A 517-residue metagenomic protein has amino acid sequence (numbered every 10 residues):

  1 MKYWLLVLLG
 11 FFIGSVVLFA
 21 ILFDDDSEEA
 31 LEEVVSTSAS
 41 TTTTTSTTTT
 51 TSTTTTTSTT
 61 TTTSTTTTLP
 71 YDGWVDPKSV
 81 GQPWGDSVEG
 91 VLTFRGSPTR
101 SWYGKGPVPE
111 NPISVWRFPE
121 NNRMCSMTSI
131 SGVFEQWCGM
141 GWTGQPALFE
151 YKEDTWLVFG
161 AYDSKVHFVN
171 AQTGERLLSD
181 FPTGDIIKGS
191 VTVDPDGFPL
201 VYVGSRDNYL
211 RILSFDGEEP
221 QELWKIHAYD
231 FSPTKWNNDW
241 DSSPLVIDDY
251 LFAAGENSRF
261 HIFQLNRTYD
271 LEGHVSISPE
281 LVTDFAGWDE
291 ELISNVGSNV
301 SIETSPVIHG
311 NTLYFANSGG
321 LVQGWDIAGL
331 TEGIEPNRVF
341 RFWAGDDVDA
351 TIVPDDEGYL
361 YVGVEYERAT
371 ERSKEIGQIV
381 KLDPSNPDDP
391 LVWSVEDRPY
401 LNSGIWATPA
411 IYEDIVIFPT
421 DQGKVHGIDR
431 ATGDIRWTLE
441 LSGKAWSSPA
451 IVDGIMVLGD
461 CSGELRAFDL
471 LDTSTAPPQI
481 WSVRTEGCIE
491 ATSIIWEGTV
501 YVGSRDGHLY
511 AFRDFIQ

Functional and structural regions predicted by a protein language model:
M1-F11: N-terminal Sec-pathway targeting helices
L6, E33-V34: Detector for intrinsically disordered, low-structure N-terminal pre-sequences
I13-G14, S87: Alpha-helical structural motif
V16-A30: Hydrophobic single-pass membrane-insertion segments
V34-T68: Extracellular mucin-like PTS domains
T66-S87, F94, S101-W142, A147-D241 (+1 more regions): Extracytoplasmic/lumenal domain signature
